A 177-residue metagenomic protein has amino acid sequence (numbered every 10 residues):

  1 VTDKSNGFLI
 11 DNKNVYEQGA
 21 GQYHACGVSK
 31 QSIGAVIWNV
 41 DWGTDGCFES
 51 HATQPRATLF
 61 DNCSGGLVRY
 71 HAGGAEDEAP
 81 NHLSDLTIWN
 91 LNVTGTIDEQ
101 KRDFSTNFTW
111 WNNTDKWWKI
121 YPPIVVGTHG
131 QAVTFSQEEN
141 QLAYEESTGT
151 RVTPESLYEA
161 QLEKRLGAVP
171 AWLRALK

Functional and structural regions predicted by a protein language model:
D3-C26, Q31-G46, Q54-L67, D77 (+1 more regions): Right-handed parallel beta-helix
A52-G167, A171-L176: Extracellular beta-rich repeat passengers
